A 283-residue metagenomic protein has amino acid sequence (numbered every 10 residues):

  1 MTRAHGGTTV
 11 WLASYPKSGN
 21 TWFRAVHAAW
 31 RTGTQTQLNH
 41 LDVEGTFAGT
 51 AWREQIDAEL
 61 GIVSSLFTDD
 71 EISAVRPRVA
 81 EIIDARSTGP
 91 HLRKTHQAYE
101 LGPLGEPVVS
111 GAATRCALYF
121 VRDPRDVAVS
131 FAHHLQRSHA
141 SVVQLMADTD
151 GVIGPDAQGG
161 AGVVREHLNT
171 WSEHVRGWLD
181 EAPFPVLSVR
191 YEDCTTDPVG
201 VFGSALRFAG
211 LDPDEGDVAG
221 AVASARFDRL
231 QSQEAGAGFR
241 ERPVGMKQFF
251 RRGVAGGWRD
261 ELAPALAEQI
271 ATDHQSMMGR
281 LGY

Functional and structural regions predicted by a protein language model:
M1, Y191-T195, G245: A short, ordered amphipathic alpha-helix with a cationic face
M1-V189, R251-G256, D260-Y283: PAPS-dependent sulfotransferase catalytic domain
G19-G33, S188-P213, A221: PAPS/PAP-binding and catalytic site of the sulfotransferase fold
H40-V43, G216-A221: Short, glycine/acidic-rich hinge or "gate" loops at secondary-structure transitions that mediate conformational
Y99, D193, D228: Residue-level detector of flexible, active-site-proximal loop/helix-junction positions within diverse enzyme catalytic
R125-A128, V199-G203, E215-A219, A267 (+1 more regions): An amphipathic alpha-helix signature
E181, D214, R226-R229: Polar helix-capping/helix-linker motif
V222-A271: PAPS-dependent sulfotransferase catalytic core
